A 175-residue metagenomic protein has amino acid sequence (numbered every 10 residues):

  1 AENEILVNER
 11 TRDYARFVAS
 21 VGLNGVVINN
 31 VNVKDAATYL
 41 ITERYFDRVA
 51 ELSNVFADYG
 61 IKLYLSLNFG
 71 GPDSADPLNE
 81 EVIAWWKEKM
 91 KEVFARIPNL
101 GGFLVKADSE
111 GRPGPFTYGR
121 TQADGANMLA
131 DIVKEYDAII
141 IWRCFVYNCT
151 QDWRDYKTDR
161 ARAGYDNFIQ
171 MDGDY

Functional and structural regions predicted by a protein language model:
A1-Y175: Aromatic-lined carbohydrate-binding surfaces of glycoside hydrolases
